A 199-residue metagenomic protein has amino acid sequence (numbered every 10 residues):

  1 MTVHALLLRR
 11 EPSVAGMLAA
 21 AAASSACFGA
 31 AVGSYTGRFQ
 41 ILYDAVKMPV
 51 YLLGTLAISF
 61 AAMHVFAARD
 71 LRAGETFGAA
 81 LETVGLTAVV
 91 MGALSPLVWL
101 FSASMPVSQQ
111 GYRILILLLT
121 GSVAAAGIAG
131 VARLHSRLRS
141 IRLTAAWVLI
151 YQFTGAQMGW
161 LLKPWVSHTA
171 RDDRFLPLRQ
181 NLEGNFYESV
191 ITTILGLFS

Functional and structural regions predicted by a protein language model:
M1-L18, A23, L178-S199: N-terminal juxtamembrane cytosolic/stromal segments of multi-pass membrane proteins
L8-A19, I41-D44, I141-F153: Alpha-helical transmembrane segments and their helix-start/interface "positive-inside/aromatic belt" motifs in integral
L18-A30, V50-I58, G85-V98, L119-A129 (+1 more regions): Hydrophobic alpha-helical transmembrane segments of multi-pass integral membrane proteins
A30-I41: Short, hydrophobic transmembrane alpha-helix segments
S34, V65-A67, H135: Structural signal for the C-terminal ends of transmembrane alpha-helices and the immediately following loop
F39-I114: Alpha-helical transmembrane segments with an aromatic anchor "belt"
S95-T144: A contiguous pocket-lining binding segment that forms or flanks enzyme active sites
R137-S199: C-terminal membrane-adjacent module
